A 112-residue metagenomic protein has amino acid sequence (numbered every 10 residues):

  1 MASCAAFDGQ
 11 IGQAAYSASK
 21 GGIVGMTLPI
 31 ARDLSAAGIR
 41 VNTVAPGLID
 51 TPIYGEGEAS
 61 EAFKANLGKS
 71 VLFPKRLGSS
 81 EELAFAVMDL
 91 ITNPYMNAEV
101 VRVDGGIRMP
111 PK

Functional and structural regions predicted by a protein language model:
S3: Residue(s) in the substrate-gating loop at a strand-loop-helix junction that position the organic substrate next
A6-D8, M109: Conserved catalytic-site region of short-chain dehydrogenase/reductase
D8-A14, A37: Active-site loop immediately N-terminal to the catalytic Tyr-X3-Lys motif of short-chain dehydrogenase/reductase
S19, T27: Active-site helix of classical SDR
R32-A36: Alpha-helical segment proximal to the catalytic Tyr-Lys
A45-E56: Short, flexible catalytic-loop segment of classical short-chain dehydrogenase/reductase
E61-E81: Catalytic Tyr-x(3-8)-Lys segment
S79-V103, R108: C-terminal substrate-recognition "lid" of short-chain dehydrogenase/reductases
